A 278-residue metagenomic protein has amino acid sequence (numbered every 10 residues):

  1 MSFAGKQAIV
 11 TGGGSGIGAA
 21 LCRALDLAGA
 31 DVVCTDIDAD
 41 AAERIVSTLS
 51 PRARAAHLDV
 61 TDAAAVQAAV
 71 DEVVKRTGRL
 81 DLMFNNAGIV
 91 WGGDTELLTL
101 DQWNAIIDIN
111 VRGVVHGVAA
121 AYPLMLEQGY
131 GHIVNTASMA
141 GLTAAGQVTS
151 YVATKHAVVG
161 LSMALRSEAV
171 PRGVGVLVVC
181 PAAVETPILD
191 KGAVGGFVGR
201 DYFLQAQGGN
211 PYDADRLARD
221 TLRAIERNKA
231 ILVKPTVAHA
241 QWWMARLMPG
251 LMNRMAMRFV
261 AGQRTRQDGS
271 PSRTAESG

Functional and structural regions predicted by a protein language model:
S2-D31: Canonical Rossmann dinucleotide-binding motif of NAD(H)/NADP(H)-dependent dehydrogenases/reductases, specifically
A30-R44: Conserved glycine-rich Rossmann-like NAD(P)H-binding loop of the short-chain dehydrogenase/reductase
A39, L58-A68, L100: The beta1-alpha1 cofactor-binding region of Rossmann-like NAD(H)/NADP(H)-dependent oxidoreductases
D94-T95, T99-I107: Substrate-binding pocket helix/loop in short-chain dehydrogenase/reductase
V118, T154: Active-site helix of classical SDR
S138: Residue(s) in the substrate-gating loop at a strand-loop-helix junction that position the organic substrate next
P171-T236: SDR active-site lid
